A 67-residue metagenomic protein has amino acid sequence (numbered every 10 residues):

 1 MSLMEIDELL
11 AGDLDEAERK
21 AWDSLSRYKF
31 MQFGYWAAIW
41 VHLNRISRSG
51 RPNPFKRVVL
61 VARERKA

Functional and structural regions predicted by a protein language model:
M1-E8, L60-A67: Short, charge-rich, low-complexity alpha-helical interaction segments
I6-E18: Short amphipathic alpha-helical heptad-repeat segments
G34-V59: Short, charge-rich amphipathic alpha-helical segments embedded in non-transmembrane helical bundles/solenoids
